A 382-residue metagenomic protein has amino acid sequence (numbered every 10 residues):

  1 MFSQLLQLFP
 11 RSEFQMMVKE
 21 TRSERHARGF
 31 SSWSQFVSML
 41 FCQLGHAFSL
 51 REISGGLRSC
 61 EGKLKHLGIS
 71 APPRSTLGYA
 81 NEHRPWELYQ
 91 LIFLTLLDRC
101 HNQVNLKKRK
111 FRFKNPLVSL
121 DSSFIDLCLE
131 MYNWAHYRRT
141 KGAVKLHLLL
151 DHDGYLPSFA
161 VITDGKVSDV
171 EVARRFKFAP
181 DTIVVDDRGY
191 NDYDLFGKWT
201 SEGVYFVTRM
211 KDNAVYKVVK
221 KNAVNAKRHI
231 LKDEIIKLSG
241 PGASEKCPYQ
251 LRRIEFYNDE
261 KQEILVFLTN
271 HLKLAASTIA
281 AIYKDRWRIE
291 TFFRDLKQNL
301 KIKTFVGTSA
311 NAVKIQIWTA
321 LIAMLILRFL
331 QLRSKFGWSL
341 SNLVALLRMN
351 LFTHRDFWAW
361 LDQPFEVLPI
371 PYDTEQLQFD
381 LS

Functional and structural regions predicted by a protein language model:
M1-E52, G56, R84, L91-T95 (+4 more regions): Single, function-defining residue in the core of a domain
C60, L64-G68: Blade-loop segments of beta-propeller domains
L67-R84: Major-groove recognition helix of helix-turn-helix-like DNA-binding domains
V104-K107: Active-site phosphate-binding and catalytic loops of NTP-dependent enzymes
